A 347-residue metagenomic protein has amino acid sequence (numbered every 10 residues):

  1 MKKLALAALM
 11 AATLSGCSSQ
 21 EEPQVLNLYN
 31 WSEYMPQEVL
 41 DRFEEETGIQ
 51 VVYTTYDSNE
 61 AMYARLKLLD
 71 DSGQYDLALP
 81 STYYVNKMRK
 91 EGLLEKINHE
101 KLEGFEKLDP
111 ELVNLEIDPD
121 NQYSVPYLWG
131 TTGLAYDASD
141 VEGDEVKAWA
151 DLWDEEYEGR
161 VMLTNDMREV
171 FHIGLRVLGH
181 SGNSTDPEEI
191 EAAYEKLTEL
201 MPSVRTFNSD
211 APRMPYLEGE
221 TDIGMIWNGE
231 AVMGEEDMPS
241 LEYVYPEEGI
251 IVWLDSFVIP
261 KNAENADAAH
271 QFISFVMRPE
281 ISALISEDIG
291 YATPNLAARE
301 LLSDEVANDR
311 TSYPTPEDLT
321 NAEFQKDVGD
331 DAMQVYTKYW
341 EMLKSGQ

Functional and structural regions predicted by a protein language model:
S15-G16: C-terminal motif of bacterial Sec signal peptides marking the signal peptidase cleavage site
S19-K87, M214: Early extracytoplasmic/lumenal segment of secretory-pathway proteins
D57, Q74-S203, N208-E220: Extracytoplasmic ligand-binding site segments that recognize negatively charged/polar headgroups
V85-K87, L217, D222-S240: A ligand-binding cleft/hinge motif common to bilobed small-molecule-binding domains
G133-D140, R176-V177, W253-N265, I273 (+1 more regions): A bilobed periplasmic-binding-protein/Venus flytrap-type ligand-binding module shared by bacterial periplasmic
E191-E199, R205, D237-K261, A307: Periplasmic-binding protein-like
P260-T320: Mature extracytoplasmic/periplasmic domains
P316-Q347: Conserved C-terminal helix/tail region of periplasmic/extracytoplasmic solute-binding proteins
